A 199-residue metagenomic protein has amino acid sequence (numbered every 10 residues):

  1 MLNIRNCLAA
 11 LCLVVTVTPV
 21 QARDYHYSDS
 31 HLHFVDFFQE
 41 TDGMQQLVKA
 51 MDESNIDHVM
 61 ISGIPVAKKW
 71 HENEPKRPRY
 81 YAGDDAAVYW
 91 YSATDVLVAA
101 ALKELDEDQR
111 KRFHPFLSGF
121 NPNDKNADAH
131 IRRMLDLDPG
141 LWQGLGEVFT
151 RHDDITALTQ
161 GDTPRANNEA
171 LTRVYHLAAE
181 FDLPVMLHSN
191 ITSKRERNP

Functional and structural regions predicted by a protein language model:
M1-L8: Bacterial N-terminal signal peptides that target proteins for export
A10-Q21: Hydrophobic h-region of N-terminal signal peptides that target proteins for export in Gram-negative bacteria
V14, D24, E53, P139-W142: Alpha-helix termination/capping residues and helix-transition junctions
T18, S28-S30, V185: Intrinsic low-complexity/disordered segments
A22-A100: An N-terminally biased module of ancient metal coordination in phosphate/nucleic-acid-related enzymes
D36, S193-R195: Short, solvent-exposed loop/turn segments at secondary-structure junctions
E74-S193: Active-site gating/metal-coordination segments in enzymes
R197-P199: Flexible, glycine-rich surface segments
